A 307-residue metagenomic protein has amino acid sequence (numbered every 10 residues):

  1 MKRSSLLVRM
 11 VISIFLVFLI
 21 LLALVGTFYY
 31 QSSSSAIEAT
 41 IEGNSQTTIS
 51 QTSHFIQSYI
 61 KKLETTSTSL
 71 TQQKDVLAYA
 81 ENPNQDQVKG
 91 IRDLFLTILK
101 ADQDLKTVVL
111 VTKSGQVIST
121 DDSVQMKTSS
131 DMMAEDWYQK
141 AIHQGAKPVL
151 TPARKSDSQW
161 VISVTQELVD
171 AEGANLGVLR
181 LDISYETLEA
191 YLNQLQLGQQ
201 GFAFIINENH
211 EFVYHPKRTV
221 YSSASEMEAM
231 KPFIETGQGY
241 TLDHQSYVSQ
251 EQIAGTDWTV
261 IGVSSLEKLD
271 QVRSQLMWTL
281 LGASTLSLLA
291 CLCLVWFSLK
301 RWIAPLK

Functional and structural regions predicted by a protein language model:
M1-S35, A39, G43, T285: Extreme N-terminal signal-anchor transmembrane helix of membrane signaling/transducer proteins, especially in bacteria
Q57-G90, V111-Q125: Extracellular/periplasmic ligand-binding regions of membrane signal-transduction receptors
Y59-L70, L96-V117, A146-K147, N193-F212 (+1 more regions): Short N-terminal helix-loop-first-beta-strand/juxtamembrane motif that initiates sensory/input modules
Q85-R92, D122-R154, H215-T241: Extracytoplasmic/periplasmic sensor domains and loops in membrane signaling proteins
G90-D102, V124, A174, V178-V220 (+1 more regions): Solvent-exposed, extracytoplasmic
L99-D104, K113-Y191: Extracytoplasmic/periplasmic ligand-binding sensor regions of membrane-associated signaling proteins
N209, K217-L281: Extracellular/periplasmic juxtamembrane segments that couple receptor/chemosensory ectodomains to their
I261, L266-K307: Cytoplasm-proximal transmembrane signaling helix
